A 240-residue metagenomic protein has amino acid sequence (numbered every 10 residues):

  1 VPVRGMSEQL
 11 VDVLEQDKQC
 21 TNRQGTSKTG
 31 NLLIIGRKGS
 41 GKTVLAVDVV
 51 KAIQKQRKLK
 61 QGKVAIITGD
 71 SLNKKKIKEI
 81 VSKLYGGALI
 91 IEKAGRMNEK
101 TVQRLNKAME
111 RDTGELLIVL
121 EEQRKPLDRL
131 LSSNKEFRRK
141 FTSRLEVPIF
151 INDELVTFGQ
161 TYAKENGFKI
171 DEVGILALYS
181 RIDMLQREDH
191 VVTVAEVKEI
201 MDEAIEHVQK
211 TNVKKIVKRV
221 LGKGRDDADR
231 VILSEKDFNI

Functional and structural regions predicted by a protein language model:
V1-G30: Pre-Walker A (pre-P-loop) alpha-helix and adjacent loop at the N terminus of AAA/AAA+ ATPase modules, a conserved
T29-Q61, F141: Walker A/P-loop
A52-L84: AAA+/P-loop NTPase substrate/partner-engagement loops
S71-N73, G95-M97, Q123-D128, F150-L155: Conserved nucleotide-binding/hydrolysis micro-motifs of P-loop NTPases
S71-R111: Conserved alpha-helical scaffold flanking the Walker A/P-loop in AAA+ ATPase domains
M97-R138: Conserved catalytic/switch belt of AAA+ P-loop NTPases
S132-F150: A short helix-turn-beta junction within AAA+ P-loop NTPase domains corresponding to the substrate/partner-engaging
Y162-K169, L176-I240: C-terminal alpha-helical "lid" subdomain
